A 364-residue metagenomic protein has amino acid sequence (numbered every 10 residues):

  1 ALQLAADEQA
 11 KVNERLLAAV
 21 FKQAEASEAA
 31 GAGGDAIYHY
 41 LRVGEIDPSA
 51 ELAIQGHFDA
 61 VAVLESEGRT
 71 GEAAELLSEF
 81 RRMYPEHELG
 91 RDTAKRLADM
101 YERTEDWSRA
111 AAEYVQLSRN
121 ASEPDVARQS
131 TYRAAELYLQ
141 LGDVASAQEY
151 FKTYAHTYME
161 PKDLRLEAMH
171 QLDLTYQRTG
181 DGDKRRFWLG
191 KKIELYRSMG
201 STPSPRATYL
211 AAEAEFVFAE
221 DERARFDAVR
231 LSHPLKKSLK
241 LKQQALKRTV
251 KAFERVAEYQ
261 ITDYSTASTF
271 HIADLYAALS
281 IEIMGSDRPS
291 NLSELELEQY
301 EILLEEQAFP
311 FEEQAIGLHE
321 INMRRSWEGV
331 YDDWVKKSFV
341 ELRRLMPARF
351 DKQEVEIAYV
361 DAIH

Functional and structural regions predicted by a protein language model:
A1-H364: Acidic, polar-rich low-complexity tracts and alpha-helical solenoid repeat scaffolds
